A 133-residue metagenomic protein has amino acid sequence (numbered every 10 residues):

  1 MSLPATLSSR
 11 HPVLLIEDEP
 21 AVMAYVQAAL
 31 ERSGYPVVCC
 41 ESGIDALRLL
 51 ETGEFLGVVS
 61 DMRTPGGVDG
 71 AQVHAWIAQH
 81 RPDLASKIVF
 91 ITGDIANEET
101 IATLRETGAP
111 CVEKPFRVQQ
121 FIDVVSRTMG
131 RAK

Functional and structural regions predicted by a protein language model:
M1-L14, S33, L56, A78-Q79 (+4 more regions): Non-catalytic signal-transmission and effector/linker regions of two-component phosphorelay proteins
L14, Q27, C39-G57, M62-P65 (+1 more regions): Acidic, metal-coordinating helix/loop segments flanking the phosphotransfer/catalytic sites of two-component signaling
E17: Conserved acidic carboxylate
P20, E41-D45, Q119: Acidic phosphotransfer microenvironment of two-component signaling modules
A24-R32: Charged docking surfaces used in two-component/phosphorelay signaling
R48, D69-L84: Short amphipathic alpha-helix used as the core "switch/output" element in two-component signaling
P65-G67, A96: The feature encodes the CheY-like receiver
I91-T92: Hydrophobic/aromatic residues positioned on beta-strands within the core alpha/beta folds
